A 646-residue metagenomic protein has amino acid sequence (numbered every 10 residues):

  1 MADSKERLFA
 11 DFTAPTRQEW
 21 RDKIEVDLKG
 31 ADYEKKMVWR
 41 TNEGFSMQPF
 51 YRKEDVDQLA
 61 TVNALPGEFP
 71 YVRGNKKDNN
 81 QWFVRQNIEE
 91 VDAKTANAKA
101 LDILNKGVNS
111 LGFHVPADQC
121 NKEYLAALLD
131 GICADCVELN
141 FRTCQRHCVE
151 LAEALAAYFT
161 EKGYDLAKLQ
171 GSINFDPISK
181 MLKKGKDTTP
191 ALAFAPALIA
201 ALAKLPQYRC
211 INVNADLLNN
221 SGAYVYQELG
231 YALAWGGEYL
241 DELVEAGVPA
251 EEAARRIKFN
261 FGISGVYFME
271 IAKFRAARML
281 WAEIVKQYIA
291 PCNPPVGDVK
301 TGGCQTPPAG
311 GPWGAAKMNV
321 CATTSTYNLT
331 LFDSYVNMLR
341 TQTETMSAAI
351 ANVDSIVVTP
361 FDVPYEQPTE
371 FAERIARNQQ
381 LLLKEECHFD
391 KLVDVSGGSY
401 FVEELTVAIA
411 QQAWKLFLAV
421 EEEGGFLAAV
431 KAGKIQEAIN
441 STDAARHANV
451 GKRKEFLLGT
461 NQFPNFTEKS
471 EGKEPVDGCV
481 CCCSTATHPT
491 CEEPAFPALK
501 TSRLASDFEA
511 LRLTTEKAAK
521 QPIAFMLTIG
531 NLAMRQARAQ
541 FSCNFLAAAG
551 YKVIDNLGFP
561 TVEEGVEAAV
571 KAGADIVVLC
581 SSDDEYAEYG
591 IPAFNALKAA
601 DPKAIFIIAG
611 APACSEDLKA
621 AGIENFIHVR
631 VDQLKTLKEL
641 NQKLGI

Functional and structural regions predicted by a protein language model:
A2-Q18, K36-W39, F45-V72, D354 (+1 more regions): Intrinsic disorder at enzyme termini
A2-V266, E270, C304, G314 (+12 more regions): Catalytic alpha/beta active-site cores
V38-S46, N174-I178, N214-N220, R256-S264 (+5 more regions): A glycine-rich phosphate-binding loop feature that marks nucleotide/adenosyl-phosphate handling sites
A203-E242, L339-F417: Mobile "lid/hinge" segments at catalytic clefts and subdomain interfaces of large enzymes
A223-G230, S264-A276, S325-M338, E366-A376 (+4 more regions): Short glycine/threonine-rich loop-to-helix capping motif typified by GTGT followed within a few residues by an Asp-Pro
N260-A290, W313-P368, I375: Glycine-rich anion/phosphate-binding loop at the beta-strand->alpha-helix junction
G297, G302, G310-G311: Glycine-biased, low-complexity coil/linker segments
G472, G478-V480, S484-I554, E564-E567 (+3 more regions): ATP-dependent carboxylate/acyl-activation modules
